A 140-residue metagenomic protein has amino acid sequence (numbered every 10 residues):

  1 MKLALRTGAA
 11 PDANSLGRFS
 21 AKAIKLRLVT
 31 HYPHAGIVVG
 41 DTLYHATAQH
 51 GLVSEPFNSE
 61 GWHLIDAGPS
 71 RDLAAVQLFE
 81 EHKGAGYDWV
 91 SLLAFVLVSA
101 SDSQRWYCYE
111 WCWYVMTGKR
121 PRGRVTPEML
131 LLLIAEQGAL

Functional and structural regions predicted by a protein language model:
K2-S70, L92-S103: Glycine-rich catalytic cores of cysteine/serine-nucleophile enzymes that process amide/ester linkages in cell-envelope
S15, A74-L78, M129: Exposed alpha-helical structural elements
L43, Y87, R120-P121: Secondary-structure boundary/capping signal
G68-S91: A structural motif
L92-L140: Activation targets extended, charge/polar-rich intrinsically disordered C-terminal tails
